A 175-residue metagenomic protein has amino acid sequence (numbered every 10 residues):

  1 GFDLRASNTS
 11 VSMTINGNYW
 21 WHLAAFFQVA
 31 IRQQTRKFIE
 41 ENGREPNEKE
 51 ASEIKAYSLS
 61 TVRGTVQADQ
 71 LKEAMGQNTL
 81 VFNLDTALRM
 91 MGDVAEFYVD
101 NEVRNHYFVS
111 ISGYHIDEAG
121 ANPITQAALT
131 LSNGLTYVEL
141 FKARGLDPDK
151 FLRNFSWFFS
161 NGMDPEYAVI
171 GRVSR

Functional and structural regions predicted by a protein language model:
G1-Y167: Catalytic alpha/beta active-site cores
G134, S174-R175: C-terminal amphipathic alpha-helical
E166-S174: Short, intrinsically disordered, charge-balanced linker/junction segments flanking boundaries in proteins
